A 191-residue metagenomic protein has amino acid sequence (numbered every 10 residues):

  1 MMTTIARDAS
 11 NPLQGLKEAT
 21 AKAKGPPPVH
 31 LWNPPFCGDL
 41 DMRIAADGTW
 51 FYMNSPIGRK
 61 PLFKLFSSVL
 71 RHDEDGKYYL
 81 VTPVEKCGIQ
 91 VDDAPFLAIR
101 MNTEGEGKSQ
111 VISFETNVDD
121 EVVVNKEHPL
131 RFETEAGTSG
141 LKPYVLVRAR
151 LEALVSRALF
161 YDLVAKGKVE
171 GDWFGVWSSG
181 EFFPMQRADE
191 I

Functional and structural regions predicted by a protein language model:
M1-I191: Long, non-globular segments of proteins
